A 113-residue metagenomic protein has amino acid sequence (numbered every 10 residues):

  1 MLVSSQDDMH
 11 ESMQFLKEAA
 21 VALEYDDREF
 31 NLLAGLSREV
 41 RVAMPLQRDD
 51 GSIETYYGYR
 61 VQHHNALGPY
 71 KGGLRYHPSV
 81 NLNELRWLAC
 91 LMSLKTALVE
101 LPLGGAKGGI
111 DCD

Functional and structural regions predicted by a protein language model:
M1-D113: N-terminal ligand-binding/catalytic initiation module
